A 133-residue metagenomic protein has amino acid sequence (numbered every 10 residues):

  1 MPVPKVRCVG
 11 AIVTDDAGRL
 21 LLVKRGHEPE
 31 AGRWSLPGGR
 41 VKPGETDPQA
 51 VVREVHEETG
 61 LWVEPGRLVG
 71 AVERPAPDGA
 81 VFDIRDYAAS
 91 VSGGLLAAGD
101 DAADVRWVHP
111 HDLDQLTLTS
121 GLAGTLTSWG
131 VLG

Functional and structural regions predicted by a protein language model:
M1-L20, R40, A71: Conserved N-terminal beta-strand and adjoining loop/helix that marks the start of the Nudix/MutT-like hydrolase domain
V3-K5, R33, D78-D83, G99-A102: A generic structural micro-feature
V13, D86-S90, H109: Short, well-ordered beta-strand micro-motif
T14-R19, E28-E30, K42-P43, S90-G94: Short, charged/polar surface micro-motifs in flexible loops or helix N-caps
R33-W34, L96-G133: Nudix hydrolase/Nudix homology domain
L36-V69, Y87: The catalytic Nudix box helix
V72-L95: Active-site-adjacent beta-strand/loop module that shapes the phosphate/pyrophosphate-binding cleft
